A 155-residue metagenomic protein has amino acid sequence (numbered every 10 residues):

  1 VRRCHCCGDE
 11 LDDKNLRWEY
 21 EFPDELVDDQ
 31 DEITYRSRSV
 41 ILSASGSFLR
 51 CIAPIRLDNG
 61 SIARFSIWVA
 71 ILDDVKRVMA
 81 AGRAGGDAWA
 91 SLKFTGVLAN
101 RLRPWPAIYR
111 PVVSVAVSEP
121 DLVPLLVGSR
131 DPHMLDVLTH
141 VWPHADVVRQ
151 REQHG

Functional and structural regions predicted by a protein language model:
V1-D58: Basic, glycine-/proline-tolerant helical and adjacent loop/strand elements that line or dock onto nucleic-acid
R2-R3, R17, R36-R38, R50 (+8 more regions): Arginine residue identity/basic-tract feature
S43-L57, V69-L72, R77-V78, L98 (+4 more regions): Oxidizing extracytosolic/periplasmic lumen-facing domains of membrane-embedded or membrane-associated proteins
S61: Short acidic, gly/pro-rich beta-turn/loop elements at beta-sheet edges and active-site/ligand-binding grooves
F65-F94: Long protein-protein interaction modules used by eukaryotic assembly/scaffold proteins
R83-G155: C-terminal, charged low-complexity interaction regions
